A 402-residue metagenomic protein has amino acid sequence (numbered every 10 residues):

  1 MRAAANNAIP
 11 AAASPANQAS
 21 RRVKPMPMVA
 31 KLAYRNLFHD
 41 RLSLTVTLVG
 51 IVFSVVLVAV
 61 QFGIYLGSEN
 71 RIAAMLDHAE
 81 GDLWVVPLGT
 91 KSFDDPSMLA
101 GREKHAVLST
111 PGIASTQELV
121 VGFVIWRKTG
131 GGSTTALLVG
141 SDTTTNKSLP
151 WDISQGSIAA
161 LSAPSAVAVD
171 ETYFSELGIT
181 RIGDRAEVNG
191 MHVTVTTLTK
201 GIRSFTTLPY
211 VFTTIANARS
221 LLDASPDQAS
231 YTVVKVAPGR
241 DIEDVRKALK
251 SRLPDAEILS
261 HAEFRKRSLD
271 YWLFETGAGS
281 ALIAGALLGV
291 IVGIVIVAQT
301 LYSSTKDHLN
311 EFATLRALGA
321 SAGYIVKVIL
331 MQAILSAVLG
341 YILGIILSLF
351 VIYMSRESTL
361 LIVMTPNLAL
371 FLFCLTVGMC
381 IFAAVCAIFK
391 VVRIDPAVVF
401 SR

Functional and structural regions predicted by a protein language model:
R2, V52, V56-A136, S157 (+3 more regions): Hydrophobic, regular-secondary-structure patches
R2-A4, L368-R402: C-terminal membrane-exit region of the final transmembrane helix in multipass inner-membrane proteins
R2-L57, E69, A74, L269 (+2 more regions): N-terminal Sec/SRP start-transfer signal
V58-G67, A281-A317, I325-L330, A387: A hydrophobic alpha-helix feature that marks transmembrane segments and, especially, their cytosolic C-terminal ends
L83-W84, F174, T199-I202, P226-L253 (+1 more regions): A short beta-strand structural signal in non-transmembrane regions
L119-G122, G131-D142, D152-N217, D244: Hydrophobic secondary-structure segments that place a key small or acidic residue at a functional site
V245-V295, S304-D307, G323, K327 (+1 more regions): Peri-transmembrane interface segments
L287-G289, Y302, N310-S355, F371 (+2 more regions): Transmembrane alpha-helical interface segments in multi-pass membrane proteins
